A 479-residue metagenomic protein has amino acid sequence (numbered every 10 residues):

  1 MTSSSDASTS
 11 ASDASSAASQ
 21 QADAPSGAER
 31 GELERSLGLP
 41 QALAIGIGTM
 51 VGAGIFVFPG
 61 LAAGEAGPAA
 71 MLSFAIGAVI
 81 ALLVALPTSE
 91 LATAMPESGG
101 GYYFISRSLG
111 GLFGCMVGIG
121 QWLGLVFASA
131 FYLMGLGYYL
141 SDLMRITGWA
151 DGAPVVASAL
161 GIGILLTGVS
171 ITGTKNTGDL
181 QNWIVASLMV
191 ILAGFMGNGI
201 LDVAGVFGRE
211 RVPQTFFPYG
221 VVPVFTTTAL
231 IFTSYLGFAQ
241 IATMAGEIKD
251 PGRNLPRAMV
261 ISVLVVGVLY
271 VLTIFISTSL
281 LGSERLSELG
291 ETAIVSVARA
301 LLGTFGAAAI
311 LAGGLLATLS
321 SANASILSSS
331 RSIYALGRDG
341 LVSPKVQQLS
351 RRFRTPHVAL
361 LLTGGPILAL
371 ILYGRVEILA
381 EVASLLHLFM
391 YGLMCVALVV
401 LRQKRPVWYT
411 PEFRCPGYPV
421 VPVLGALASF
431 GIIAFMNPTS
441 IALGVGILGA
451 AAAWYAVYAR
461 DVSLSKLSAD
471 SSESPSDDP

Functional and structural regions predicted by a protein language model:
M1-G60, G64-A69, L82, L86 (+6 more regions): Membrane-interface "cap" regions at the ends of multi-pass membrane proteins
A14, A18-S19, D23-S26, R30 (+8 more regions): Helix-loop-helix connectors at the membrane interface of multi-pass transporters/channels
L37-F56, L61, I162, N198-G199 (+2 more regions): Hydrophobic, membrane-embedded alpha-helices of multi-pass small-molecule transporters
A63-G64, S73, L82-G163, T167-I171 (+2 more regions): Hydrophobic transmembrane alpha-helices that form the core helical bundles of multi-pass secondary transporters
Y103-I105, G110, D142-T147, F216 (+3 more regions): TM-loop-TM module centered on a large, flexible mid-protein loop between adjacent transmembrane helices in multi-pass
L143, A186-T215, F275-L281, Y391-W408 (+2 more regions): Hydrophobic alpha-helical segments and their helix-loop junctions in multi-pass secondary transporters
P154-G205, M259-V263, A383-L393, V421 (+1 more regions): Membrane-interface loop-to-helix entry segments
L180, K345-H357, Y391-S440, D461-S468: C-terminal membrane-solvent junction of multi-pass transporters and transport-like membrane proteins
